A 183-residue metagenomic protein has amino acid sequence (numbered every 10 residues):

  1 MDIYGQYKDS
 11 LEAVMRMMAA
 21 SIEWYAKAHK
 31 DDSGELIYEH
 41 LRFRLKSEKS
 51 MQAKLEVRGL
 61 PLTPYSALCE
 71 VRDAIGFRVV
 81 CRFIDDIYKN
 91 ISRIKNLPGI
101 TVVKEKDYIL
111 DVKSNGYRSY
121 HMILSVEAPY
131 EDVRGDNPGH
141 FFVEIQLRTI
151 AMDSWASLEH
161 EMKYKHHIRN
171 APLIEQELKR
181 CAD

Functional and structural regions predicted by a protein language model:
M1-R72: Charge-rich, low-complexity segments
D2, Q6, V80-D85: Amphipathic alpha-helical interface elements
L68, I75, C81-D183: Long beta-strand-rich cores associated with HINT superfamily self-processing modules
